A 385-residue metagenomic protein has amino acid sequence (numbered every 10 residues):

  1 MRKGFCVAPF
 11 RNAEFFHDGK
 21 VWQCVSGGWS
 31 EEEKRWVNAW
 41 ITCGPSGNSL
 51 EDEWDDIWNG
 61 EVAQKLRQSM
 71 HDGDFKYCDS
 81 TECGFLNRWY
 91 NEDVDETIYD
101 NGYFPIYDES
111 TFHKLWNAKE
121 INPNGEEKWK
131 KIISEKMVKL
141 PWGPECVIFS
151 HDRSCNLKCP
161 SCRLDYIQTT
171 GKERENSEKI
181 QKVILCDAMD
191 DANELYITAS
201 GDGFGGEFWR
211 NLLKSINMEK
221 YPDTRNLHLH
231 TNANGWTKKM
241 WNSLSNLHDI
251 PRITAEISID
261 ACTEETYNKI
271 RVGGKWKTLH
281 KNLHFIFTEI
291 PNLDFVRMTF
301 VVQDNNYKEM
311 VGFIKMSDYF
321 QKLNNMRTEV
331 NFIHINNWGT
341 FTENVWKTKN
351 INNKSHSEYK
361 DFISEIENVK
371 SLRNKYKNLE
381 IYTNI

Functional and structural regions predicted by a protein language model:
M1-S26, E31-R174, A188, T348 (+2 more regions): N-terminal pre-core extensions flanking Radical SAM catalytic domains
A8, N12, H17-D18, L195-T198 (+3 more regions): Conserved C-terminal portion of the radical SAM core fold that forms the substrate/S-adenosylmethionine-binding
R35-V37, T266-I270, T342-W346: Short acidic, glycine/proline-rich loop/turn micro-motifs
D55-W58, R67, R210-L213, N217 (+3 more regions): Non-transmembrane alpha-helical segments in soluble domains of secreted/periplasmic/extracellular proteins
G73, F208, N306-E309: Residue-level recognition of alpha-helix termini/interfacial anchor residues
W142-S154, D165-K179, D190-W209, E219-K239 (+3 more regions): Core AdoMet radical
Q181-D187, F287: Short, basic/hydrophobic alpha-helical segments
V183-L185, F208-S215, K239-L244, K269 (+1 more regions): A short acidic, amphipathic alpha-helical/loop segment
